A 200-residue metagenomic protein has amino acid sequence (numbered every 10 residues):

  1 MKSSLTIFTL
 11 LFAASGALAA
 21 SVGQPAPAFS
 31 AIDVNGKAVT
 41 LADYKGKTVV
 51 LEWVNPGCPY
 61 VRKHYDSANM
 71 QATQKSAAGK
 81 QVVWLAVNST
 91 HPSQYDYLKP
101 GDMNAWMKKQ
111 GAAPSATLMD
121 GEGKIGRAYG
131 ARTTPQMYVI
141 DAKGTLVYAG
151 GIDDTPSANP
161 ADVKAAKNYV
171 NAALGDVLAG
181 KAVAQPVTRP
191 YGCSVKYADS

Functional and structural regions predicted by a protein language model:
M1-I7: Positively charged n-region of N-terminal signal peptides that target proteins for export
S15-A19: Sec/Tat signal peptide C-region and signal peptidase I cleavage site
F29-V49: A short beta-strand-turn-helix
A42-R62, L174: Short active-site neighborhood of thiol/selenol oxidoreductases, capturing the structured segment around
G46-V49, G79-W84, A112-S115, A142-T145: Loop/turn elements at helix/coil->beta-strand transitions in domains of secreted/extracellular proteins
R62-Q110, G121-A128: Structural microenvironment flanking redox-active thiols in thiol-disulfide oxidoreductases
N104-D141, L146-V147: Short, internal strand/loop/helix patches that form the active-site neighborhood or redox-interaction surface
V139-S200: Thiol-/selenol-based redox modules, centered on thioredoxin-like and closely related oxidoreductase domains
